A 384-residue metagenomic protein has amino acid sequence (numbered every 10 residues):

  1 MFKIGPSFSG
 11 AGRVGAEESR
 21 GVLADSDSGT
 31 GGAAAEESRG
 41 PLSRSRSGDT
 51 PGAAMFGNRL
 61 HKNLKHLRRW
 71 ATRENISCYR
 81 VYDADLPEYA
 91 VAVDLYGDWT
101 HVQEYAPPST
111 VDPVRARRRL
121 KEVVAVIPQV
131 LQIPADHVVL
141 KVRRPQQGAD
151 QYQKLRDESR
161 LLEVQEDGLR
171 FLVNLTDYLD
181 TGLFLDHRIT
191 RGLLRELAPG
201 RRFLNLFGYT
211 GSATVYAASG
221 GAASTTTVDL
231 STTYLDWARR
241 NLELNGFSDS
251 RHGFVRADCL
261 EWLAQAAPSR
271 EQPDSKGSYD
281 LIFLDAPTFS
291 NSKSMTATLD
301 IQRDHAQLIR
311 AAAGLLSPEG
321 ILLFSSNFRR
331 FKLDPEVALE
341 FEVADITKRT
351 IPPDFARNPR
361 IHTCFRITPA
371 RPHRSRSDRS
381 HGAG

Functional and structural regions predicted by a protein language model:
M1-G10, Q307, I321-G384: C-terminal catalytic and target-recognition region of SAM-dependent MTase-like enzymes, primarily methyltransferases
M1-G15, S19-W99, Y105-A106, G382-G384: Non-catalytic accessory regions of SAM-dependent methyltransferases
P87, V91-D94, R118-F184, G192: Non-catalytic substrate-recognition/targeting regions of SAM-dependent transferases
G200-F207: Conserved class I S-adenosyl-L-methionine
T210-A222: Conserved SAM-binding loop of SAM-dependent methyltransferases across substrates and taxa, primarily the Class I
S224-D229: Conserved SAM-binding motif I beta-strand of class I
T233-S278: S-adenosyl-L-methionine
C259-D345: S-adenosylmethionine
